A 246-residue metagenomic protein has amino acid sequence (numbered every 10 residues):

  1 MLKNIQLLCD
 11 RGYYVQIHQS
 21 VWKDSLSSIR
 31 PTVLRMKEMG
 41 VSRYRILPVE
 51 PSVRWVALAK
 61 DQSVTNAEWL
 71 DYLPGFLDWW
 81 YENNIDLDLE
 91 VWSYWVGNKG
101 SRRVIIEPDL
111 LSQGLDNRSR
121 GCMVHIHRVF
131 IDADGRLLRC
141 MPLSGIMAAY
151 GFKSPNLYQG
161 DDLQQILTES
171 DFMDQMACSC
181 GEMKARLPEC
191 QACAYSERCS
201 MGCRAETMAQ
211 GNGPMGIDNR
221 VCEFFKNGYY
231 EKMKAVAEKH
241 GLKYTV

Functional and structural regions predicted by a protein language model:
L2, Q6-L137, S144-Y158: Radical SAM enzyme [4Fe-4S]-AdoMet core and its adjacent flexible, acidic and glycine-rich loops/tails across
R136, P142-V246: Flexible mid-to-C-terminal extensions adjoining Fe-S/redox cofactors in radical SAM and related proteins
